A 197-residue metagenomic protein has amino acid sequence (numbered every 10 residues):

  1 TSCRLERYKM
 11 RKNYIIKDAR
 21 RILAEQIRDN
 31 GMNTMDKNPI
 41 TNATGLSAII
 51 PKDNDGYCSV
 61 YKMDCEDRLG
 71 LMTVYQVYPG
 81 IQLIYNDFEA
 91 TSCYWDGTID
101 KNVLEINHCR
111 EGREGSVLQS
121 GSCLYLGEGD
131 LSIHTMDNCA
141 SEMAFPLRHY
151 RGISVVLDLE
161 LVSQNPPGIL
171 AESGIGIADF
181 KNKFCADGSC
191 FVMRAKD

Functional and structural regions predicted by a protein language model:
T1-K9, F88-R113, E160-M193: Well-ordered, non-transmembrane segments within structured domains
C3, R7-I81, Y94: General N-terminal leader/first-domain-start detector
Y8, D18, D29, D36 (+11 more regions): Acidic-enriched, low-complexity/disordered segments with a strong bias for Aspartate over Glutamate
N13, N30-N33, N38, N42 (+7 more regions): Detector for Asparagine
I15-I16, I22, I27, I40 (+9 more regions): Weak global preference for isoleucine
P39-G45, K62-E66, S120-C123, L157-N165: Short, mixed-charge, low-aromatic patches
I50-G152: N-terminal functional module of multi-domain proteins
V117, C123-D197: Alpha-helical bundle regulatory/interaction domains
